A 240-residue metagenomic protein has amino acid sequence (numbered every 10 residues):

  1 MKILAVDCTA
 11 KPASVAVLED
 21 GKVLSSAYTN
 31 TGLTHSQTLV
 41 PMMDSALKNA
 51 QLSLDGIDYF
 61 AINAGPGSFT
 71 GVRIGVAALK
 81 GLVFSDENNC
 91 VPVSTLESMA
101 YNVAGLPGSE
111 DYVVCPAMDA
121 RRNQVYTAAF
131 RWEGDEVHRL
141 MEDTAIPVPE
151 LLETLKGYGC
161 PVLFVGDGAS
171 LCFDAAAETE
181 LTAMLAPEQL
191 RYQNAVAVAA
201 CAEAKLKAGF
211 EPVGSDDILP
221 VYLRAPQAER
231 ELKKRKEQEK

Functional and structural regions predicted by a protein language model:
M1-A64, Y192: N-terminal beta-alpha supersecondary unit
K22, N89-Y192, Y222, E239: Surface "functional belts" at beta-alpha junctions
N30-T38, F69-R73, A77, S94 (+1 more regions): Residues at secondary-structure transition points
A46-A50, S85, V103, V198-K205: Stable alpha-helical structural segments in soluble proteins, enriched in small hydrophobic residues
N49-D55, V83-V93, G108-S109, G209-E211: Phosphate-handling active-site elements
N63-T95: DPxDG-like acidic metal-binding loop motif
A186-K240: Acyltransferase
